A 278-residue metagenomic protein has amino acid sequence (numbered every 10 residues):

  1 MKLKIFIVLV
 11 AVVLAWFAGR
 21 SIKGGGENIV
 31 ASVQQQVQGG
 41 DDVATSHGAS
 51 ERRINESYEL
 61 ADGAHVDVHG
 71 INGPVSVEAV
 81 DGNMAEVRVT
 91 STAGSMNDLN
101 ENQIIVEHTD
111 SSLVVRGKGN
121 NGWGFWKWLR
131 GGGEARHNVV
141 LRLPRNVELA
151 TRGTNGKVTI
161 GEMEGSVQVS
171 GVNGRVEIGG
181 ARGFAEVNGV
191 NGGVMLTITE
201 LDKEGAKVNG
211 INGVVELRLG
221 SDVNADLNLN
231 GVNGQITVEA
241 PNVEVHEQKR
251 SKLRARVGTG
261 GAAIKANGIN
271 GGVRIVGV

Functional and structural regions predicted by a protein language model:
K2-M84, T92-L99, F125-R142, V243-G260: Short acidic/polar N-terminal linker immediately downstream of export determinants
Q34-Q36, I71, T154, V172 (+4 more regions): Sensor of tandemly repeated, compositionally biased sequence architecture
R53-A61, H65, P74-S76, E101-G179 (+4 more regions): Right-handed parallel beta-helix
V80-N83, T109, L201-D202, D222-V223: Short strand-connecting beta-turns/loops that link adjacent beta-strands
G94-L99, G179-R182, G189-N191: Long amphipathic alpha-helical scaffold regions
K118, A185-N188, G193-V278: Short, surface-exposed interaction patches in beta-rich subdomains that mediate adhesion/assembly near membranes
